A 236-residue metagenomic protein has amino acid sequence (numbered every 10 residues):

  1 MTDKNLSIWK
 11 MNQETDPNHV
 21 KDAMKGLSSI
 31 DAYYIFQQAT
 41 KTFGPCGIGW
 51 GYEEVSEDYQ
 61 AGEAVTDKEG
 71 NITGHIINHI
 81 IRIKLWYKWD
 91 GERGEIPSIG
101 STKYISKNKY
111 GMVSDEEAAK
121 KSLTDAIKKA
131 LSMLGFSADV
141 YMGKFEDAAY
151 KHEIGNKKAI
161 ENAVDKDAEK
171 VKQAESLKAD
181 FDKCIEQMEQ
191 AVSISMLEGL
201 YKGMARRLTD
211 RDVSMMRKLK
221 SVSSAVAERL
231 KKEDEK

Functional and structural regions predicted by a protein language model:
M1-Q38: N-terminal, Lys/Arg- and Ser/Thr-rich interaction peptides
N5-N12, A118, C184, M204 (+1 more regions): Generic structural signal of hydrophobic/aromatic residues within well-ordered alpha-helices of folded domains
N5-N12, I99, K170-Q173: N-proximal short alpha-helices
D16-P17, G26, G135, K202 (+1 more regions): Glycine-centered secondary-structure boundary/capping sites
A23-M24, G111-M112, L208: Residue-level detector of alpha-helix boundaries and kinks
G26, V113, C184-Q187: A general structural-boundary detector
I30, I35-K157: Positively charged, aromatic-enriched nucleic acid-contacting surfaces
H152-K236: Interfaces that engage single-stranded nucleic acids at replication/repair/recombination sites
